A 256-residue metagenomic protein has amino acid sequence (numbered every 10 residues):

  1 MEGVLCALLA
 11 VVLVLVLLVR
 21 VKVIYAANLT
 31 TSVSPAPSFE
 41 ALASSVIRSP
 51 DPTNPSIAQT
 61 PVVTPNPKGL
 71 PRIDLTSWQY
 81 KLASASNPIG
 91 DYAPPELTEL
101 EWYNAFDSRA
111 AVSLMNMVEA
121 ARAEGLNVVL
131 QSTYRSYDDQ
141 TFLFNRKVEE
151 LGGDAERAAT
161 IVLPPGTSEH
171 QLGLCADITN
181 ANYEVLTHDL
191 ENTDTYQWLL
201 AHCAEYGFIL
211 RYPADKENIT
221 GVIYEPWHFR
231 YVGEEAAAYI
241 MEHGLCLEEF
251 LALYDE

Functional and structural regions predicted by a protein language model:
M1-T133, Y137-E256: Extracytoplasmic cell-surface/polysaccharide-interacting catalytic and binding patches
